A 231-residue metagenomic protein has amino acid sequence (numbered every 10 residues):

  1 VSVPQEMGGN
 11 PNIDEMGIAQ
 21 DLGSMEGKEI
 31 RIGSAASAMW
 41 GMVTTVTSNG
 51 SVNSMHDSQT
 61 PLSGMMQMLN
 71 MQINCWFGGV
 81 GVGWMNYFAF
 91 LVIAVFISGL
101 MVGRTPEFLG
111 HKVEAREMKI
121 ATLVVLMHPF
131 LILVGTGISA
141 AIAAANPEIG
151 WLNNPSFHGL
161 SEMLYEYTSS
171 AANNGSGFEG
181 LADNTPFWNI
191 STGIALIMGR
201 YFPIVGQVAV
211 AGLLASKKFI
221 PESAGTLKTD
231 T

Functional and structural regions predicted by a protein language model:
V1-T231: Membrane-proximal intracellular helices of multi-pass ion channels
